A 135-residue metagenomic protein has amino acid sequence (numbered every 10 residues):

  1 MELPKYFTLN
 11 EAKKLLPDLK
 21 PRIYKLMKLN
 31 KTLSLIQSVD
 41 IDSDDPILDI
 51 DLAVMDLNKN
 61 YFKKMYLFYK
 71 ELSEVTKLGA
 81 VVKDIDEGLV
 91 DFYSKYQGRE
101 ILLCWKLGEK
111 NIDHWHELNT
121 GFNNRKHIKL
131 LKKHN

Functional and structural regions predicted by a protein language model:
M1-P4, T8-E11, S43-I50, L57 (+2 more regions): Amphipathic, alpha-helical segments enriched in basic
M1-S43: Long, hydrophobic N-terminal alpha-helical segment
K5-Y6, Y69, Q97: A generic "functional-site adjacency" signal
L35-F62, Y66: Structured domain cores in non-transmembrane regions
N60-G79: Amphipathic alpha-helical coiled-coil segments
S73, K77-N135: Glycine-rich, aromatic-bearing surface loops/beta-hairpins
